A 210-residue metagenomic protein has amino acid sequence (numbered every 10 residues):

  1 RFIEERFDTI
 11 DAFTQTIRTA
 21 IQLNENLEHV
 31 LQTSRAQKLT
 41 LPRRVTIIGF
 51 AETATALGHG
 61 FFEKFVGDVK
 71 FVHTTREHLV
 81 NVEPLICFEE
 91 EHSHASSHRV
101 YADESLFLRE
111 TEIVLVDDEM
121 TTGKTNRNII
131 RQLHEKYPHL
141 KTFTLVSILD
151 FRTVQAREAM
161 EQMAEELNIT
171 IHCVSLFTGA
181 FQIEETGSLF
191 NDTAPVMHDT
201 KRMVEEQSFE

Functional and structural regions predicted by a protein language model:
R1-E210: PRPP-associated nucleotide enzymes
